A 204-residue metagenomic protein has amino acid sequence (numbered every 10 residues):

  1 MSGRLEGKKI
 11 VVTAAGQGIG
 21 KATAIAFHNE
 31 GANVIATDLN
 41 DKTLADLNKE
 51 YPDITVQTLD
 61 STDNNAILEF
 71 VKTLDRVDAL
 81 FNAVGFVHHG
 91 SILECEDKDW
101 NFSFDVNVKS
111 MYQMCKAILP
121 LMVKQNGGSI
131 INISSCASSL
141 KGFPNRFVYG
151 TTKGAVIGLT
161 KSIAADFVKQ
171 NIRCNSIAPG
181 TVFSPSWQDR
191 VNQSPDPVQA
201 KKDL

Functional and structural regions predicted by a protein language model:
G16-Q17: Conserved glycine-rich cofactor-binding loop
V84-H88: Conserved NAD(P)H cofactor-binding loop of Rossmann-fold oxidoreductase domains
S91-I92, E96-F104, K201-L204: Substrate-binding pocket helix/loop in short-chain dehydrogenase/reductase
C95, K141-G150, S162, R190: Active-site loop-to-helix junction immediately N-terminal to the catalytic Tyr of the SDR YXXXK motif in Rossmann-fold
C115, T152, T160: Active-site helix of classical SDR
P120, A165-D166: Alpha-helical segment proximal to the catalytic Tyr-Lys
S135: Residue(s) in the substrate-gating loop at a strand-loop-helix junction that position the organic substrate next
